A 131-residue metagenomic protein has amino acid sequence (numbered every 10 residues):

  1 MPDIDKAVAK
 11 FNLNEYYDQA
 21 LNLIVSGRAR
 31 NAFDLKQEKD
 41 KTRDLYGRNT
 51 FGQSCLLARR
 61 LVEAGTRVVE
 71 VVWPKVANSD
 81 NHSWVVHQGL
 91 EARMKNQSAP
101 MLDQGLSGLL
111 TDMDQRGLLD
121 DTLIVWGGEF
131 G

Functional and structural regions predicted by a protein language model:
M1-G131: Ligand-binding pockets and gating/stacking loops
